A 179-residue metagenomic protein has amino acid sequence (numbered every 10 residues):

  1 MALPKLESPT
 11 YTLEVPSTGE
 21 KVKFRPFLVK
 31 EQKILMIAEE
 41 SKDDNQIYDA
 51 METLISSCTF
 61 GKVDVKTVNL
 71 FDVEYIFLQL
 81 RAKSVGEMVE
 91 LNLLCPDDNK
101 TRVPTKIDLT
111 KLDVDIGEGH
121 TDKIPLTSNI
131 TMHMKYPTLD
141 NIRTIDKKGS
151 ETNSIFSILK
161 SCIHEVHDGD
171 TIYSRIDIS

Functional and structural regions predicted by a protein language model:
M1-S179: Long C-terminal interaction/binding lobes of large macromolecular proteins
